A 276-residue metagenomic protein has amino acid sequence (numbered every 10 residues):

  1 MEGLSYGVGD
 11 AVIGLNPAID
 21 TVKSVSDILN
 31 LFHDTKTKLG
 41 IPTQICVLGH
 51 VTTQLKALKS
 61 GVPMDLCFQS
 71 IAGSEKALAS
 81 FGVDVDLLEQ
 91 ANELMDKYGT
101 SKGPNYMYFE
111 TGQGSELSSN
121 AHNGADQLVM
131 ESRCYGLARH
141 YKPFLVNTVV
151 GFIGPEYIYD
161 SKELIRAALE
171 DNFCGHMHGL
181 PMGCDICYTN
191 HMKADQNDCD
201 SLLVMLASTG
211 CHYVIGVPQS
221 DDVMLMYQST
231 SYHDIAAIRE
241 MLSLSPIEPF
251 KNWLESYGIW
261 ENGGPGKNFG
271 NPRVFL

Functional and structural regions predicted by a protein language model:
M1-S5, D10-L276: Anaerobic metallocofactor- and corrinoid-dependent redox/one-carbon enzyme cores, especially those from methanogenesis
